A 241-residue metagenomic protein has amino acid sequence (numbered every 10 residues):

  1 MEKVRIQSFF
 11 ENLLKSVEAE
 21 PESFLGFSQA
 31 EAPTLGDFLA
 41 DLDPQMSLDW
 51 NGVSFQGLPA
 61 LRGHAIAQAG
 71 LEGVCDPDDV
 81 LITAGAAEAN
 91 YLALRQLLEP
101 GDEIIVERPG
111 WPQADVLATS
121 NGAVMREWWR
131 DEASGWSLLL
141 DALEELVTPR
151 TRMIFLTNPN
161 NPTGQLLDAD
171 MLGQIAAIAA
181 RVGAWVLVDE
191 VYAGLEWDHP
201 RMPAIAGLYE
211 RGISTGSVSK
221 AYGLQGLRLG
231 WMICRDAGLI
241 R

Functional and structural regions predicted by a protein language model:
E2-G85, L92: N-terminal small-domain helix-loop-helix segment of the aminotransferase-like
L25, N158-N161: Flexible low-complexity scaffold tracts in large eukaryotic assembly proteins
P33-L35, N90-Y91, A114-D115, T163-G164 (+2 more regions): Glycine/Thr-rich phosphate-binding loops of Rossmann-like dinucleotide-binding domains
A40-L48, W128, P203-G207: Short glycine/proline- and charge-enriched loop/turn segments that cap or connect secondary-structure elements
V74-V80, P100-E103, R150, E210-R211: Short acidic capping loops at alpha-helix termini that bridge into adjacent secondary structure
Q96-L156: PLP-dependent aminotransferase-like
T119, R126, S137-R150, P162-W185 (+2 more regions): Active-site pre-lysine segment of PLP-dependent enzymes
G230-C234: Short glycine- and hydrophobic/aromatic-rich loop-to-beta-strand nucleating segment in the catalytic cores
